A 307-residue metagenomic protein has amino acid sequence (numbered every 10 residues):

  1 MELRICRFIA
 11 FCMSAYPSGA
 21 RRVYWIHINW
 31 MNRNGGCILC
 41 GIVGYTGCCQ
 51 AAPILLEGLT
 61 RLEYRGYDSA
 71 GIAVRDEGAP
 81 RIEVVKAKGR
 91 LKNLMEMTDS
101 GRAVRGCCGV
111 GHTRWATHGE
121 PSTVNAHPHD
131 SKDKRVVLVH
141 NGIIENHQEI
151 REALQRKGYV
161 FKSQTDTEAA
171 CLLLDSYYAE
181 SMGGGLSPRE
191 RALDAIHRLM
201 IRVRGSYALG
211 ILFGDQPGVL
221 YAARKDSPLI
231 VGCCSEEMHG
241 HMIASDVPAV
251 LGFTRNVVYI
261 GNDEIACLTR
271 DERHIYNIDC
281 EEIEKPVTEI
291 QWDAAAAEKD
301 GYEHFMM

Functional and structural regions predicted by a protein language model:
R4-R7, R21-R22, R33: Basic polycationic patches enriched in arginine
N29-H304: Conserved short alpha-helical segments that host acidic/polar catalytic motifs at enzyme active sites
